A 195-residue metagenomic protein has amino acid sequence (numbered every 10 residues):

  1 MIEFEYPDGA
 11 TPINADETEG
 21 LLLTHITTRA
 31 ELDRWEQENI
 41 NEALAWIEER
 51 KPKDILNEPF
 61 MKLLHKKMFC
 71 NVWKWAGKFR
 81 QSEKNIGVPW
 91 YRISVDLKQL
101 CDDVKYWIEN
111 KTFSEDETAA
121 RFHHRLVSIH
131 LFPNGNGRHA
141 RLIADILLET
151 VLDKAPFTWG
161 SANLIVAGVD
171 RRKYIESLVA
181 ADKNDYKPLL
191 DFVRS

Functional and structural regions predicted by a protein language model:
M1-S195: FIC/Doc superfamily catalytic core
